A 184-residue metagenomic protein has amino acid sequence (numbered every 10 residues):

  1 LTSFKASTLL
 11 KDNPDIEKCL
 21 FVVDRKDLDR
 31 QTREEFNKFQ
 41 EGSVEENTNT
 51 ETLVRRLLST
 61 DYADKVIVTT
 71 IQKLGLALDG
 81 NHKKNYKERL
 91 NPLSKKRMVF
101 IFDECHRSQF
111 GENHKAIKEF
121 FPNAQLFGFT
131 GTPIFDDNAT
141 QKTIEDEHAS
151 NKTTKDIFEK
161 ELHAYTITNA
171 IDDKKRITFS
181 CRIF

Functional and structural regions predicted by a protein language model:
L1-F184: RecA-like P-loop NTPase motor core of helicase/translocase proteins
